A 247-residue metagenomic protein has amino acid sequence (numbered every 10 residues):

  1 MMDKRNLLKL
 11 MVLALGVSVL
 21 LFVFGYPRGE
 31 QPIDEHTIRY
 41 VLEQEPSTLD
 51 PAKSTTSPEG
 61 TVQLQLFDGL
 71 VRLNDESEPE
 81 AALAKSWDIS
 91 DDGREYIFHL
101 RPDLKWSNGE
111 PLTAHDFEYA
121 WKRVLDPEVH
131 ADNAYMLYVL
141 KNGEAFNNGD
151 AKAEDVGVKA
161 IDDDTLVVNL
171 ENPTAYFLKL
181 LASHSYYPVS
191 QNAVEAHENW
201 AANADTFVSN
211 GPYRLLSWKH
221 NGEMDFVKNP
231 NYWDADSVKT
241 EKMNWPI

Functional and structural regions predicted by a protein language model:
K9-V23: Hydrophobic membrane-insertion alpha-helices, especially the h-region of bacterial N-terminal signal peptides
F24-E35: Aromatic-capped interface at the extracytoplasmic side of an N-terminal signal-anchor transmembrane helix
E35-S47, K85, E95-F98, F117-A120 (+4 more regions): Short, well-ordered beta-strand elements
L42-D91, V208-S209: N-terminal lobe/hinge region of extracytoplasmic solute-binding protein
Q44-G60, L83-A84, E110, D132-N133 (+1 more regions): A structural "hinge/loop" feature
V71, D75, D92, K105 (+5 more regions): Sec-exported extracytoplasmic/periplasmic mature domains
S86-N133, V167: Aromatic- and charge-enriched surface segment that lines or borders ligand/interaction sites
A153-D155, D163-D164, L170-V238, K242: Gly/Pro-rich hinge or "lid" segments in bacterial periplasmic/extracellular proteins
